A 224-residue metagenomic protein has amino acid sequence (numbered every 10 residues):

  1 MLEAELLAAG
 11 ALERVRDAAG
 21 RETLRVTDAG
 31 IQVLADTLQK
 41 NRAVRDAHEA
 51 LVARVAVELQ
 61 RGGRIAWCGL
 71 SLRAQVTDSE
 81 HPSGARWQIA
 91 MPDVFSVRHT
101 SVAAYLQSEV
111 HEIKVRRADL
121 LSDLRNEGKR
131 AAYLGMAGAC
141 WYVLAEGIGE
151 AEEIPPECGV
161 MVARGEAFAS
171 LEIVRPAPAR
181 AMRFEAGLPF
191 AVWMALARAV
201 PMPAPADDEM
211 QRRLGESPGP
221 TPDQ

Functional and structural regions predicted by a protein language model:
M1, A8-G10, R14-V15, L38 (+4 more regions): Non-catalytic C-terminal interaction segments of nucleic acid-processing enzymes
E13-L38: Accessory beta->alpha helical hairpin/"wing" motif in late/C-terminal subdomains of nucleic-acid enzymes
A18-G20, T100-L106, A167-A169: Short, solvent-exposed loop/turn segments that connect beta-strands within catalytic domains and beta-strand-rich
A43, A56-E109: Active-site metal-binding core of divalent-cation-utilizing nuclease and nuclease-like domains
A47, L51, R125, L188: Soluble or luminal CAZymes and related metallo-dependent hydrolases
L70-L72, R98, K114-R117, R164: Short, flexible loop/turn elements at secondary-structure junctions
S101-C158: Catalytic cores of nucleic-acid endonucleases
